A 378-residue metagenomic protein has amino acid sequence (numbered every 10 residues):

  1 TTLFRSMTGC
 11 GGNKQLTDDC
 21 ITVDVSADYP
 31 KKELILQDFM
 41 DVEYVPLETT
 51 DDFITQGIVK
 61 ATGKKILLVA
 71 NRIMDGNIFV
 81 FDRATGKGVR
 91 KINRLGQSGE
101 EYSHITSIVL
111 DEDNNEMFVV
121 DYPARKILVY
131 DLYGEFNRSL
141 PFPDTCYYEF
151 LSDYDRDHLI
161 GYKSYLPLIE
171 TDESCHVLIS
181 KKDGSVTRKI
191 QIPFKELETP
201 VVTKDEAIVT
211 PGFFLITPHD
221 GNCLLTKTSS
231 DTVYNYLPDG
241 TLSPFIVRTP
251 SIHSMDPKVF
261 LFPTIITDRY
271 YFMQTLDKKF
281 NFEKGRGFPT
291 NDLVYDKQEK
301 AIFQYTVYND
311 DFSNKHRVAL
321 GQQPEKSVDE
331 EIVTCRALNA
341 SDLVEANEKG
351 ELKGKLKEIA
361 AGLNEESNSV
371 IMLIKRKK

Functional and structural regions predicted by a protein language model:
T1-L3: Short, small-residue-biased leader/transition segments that mark boundaries at the very start of proteins
K14-Y44: Blade/loop signatures of beta-propeller domains
D24, V42-G76: Beta-strand-rich domains and repeat architectures in extracellular enzymes and scaffolds, especially beta-propellers
E48-T55, K87-N114, D121: Blade-loop segments of beta-propeller domains
T50-F53, I92-E101, P141-Y148, I192-E198 (+2 more regions): Short coil/turn segments at the loop-to-beta-strand junctions that recur within blades of beta-propeller repeat folds
G57-T62, T106-D113, F150-R156, T203-D220 (+2 more regions): Structural signature of eukaryotic scaffold interfaces centered on beta-propeller domains
Y122-C175, R188-V201: Asp-box/WD-like beta-propeller blade repeats and closely related beta-sheet repeat scaffolds
P244-F262, Q298-D329, V344: Conserved blade-ending motifs and adjacent loop-strand segments that build the rim/top face of beta-propeller domains
